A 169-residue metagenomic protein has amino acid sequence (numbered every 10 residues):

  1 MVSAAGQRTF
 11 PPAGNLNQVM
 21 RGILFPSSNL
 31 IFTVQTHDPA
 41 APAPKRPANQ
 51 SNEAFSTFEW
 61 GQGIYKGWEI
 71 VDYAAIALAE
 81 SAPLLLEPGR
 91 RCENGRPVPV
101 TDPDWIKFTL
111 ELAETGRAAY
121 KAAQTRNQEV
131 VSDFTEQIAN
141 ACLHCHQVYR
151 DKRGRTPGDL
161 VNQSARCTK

Functional and structural regions predicted by a protein language model:
V2-K169: Mature extracytoplasmic or organellar-lumen-exposed domains after removal of signal/transit peptides
